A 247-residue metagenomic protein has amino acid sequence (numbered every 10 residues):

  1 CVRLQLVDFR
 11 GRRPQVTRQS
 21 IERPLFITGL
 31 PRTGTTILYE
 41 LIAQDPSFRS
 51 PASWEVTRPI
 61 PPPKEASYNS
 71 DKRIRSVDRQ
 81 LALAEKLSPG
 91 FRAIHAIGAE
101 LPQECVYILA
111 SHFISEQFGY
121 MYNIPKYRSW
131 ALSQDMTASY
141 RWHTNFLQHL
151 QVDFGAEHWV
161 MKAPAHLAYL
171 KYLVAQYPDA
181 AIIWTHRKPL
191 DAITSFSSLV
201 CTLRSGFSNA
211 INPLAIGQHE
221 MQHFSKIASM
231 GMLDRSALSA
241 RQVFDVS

Functional and structural regions predicted by a protein language model:
C1, W54-T57: Catalytic cores of glycan-processing enzymes that make or break glycosidic bonds
C1-R23: Extreme N-terminal, non-catalytic leader segments that precede Walker-type/kinase nucleotide-binding cores
R12-P14, S133-H158, A163-S247: PAPS-dependent sulfotransferase catalytic domain
Q19, L30, K162: Residue-level marker of regulatory loop/turn positions in helix-turn-helix DNA-binding domains and in histidine
R23-L25, H158: Alpha/beta-hydrolase fold active-site loops
F26-P46: Glycine-rich phosphate-binding P-loop
Q44-W54: Post-Walker A helix-loop "phosphate-sensing" segment adjacent to the P-loop in P-loop NTPases
V56-W159: PAPS-dependent sulfation machinery
